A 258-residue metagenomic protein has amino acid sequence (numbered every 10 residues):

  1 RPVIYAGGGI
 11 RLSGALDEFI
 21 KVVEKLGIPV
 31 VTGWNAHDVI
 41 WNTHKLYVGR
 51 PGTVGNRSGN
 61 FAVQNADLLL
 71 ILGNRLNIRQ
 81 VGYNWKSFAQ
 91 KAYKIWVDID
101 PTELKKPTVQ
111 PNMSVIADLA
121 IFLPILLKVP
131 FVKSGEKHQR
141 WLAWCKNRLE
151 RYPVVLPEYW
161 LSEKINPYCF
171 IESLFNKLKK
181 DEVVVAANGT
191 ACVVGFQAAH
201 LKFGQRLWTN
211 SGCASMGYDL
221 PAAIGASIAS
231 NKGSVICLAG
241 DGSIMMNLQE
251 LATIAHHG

Functional and structural regions predicted by a protein language model:
R1-P2, V22, V63-N65, S173-K180 (+1 more regions): Glycine-rich phosphate/diphosphate-binding loops that line cofactor/substrate pockets in enzymes
G8-A15, L76-I78, K164-P167, S243-M246: Active-site glycine- and acidic-residue-rich loops that bind and position anionic ligands or nucleotide-like cofactors
L12-D17, K21-E24: Glycine-rich phosphate/diphosphate-binding loop of Rossmann-like nucleotide-binding domains
V31-K45, H200, K232: Conserved catalytic cysteine-centered active-site region of acyl-thioester-dependent Claisen-condensing enzymes
A36-W144: Glycine-rich, acidic loop regions that bind phosphate or pyrophosphate groups
S58-N60, N65-N77, C192-G258: Thiamine diphosphate
K146-P221, A226-S227: Active-site diphosphate/adenylate-binding microenvironment
